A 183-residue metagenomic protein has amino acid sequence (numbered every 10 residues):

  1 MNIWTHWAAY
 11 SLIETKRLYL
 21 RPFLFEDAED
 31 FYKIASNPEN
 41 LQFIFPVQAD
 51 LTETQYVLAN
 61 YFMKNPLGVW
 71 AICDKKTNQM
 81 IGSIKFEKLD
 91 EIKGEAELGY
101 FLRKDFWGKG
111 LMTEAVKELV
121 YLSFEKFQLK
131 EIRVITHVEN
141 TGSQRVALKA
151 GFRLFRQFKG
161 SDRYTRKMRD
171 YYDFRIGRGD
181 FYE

Functional and structural regions predicted by a protein language model:
M1-Q42, V69-E183: Acyl-donor (CoA/ACP) binding surface of acyl/acetyltransferases
E39-A59: Conserved GNAT-fold acetyl-CoA-binding loop/helix
A59-A71: A short helix-loop-beta-strand connector motif used in the catalytic cores of GNAT acetyltransferases and, in some
